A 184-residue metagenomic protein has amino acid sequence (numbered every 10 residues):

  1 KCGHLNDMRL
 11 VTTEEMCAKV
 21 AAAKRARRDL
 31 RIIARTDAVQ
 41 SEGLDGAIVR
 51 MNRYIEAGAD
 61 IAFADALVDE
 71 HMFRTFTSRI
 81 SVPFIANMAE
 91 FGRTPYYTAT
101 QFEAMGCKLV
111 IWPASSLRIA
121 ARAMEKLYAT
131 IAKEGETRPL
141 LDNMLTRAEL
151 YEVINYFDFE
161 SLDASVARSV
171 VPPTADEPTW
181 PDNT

Functional and structural regions predicted by a protein language model:
K1-W112, R118-A129, Y156, L162-D182: Alpha/beta enzyme core
E134-D142: Flexible, glycine/charged-enriched surface loops at secondary-structure junctions
R147: Contiguous mixed-secondary-structure segments that line small-molecule binding/active-site clefts of soluble domains
